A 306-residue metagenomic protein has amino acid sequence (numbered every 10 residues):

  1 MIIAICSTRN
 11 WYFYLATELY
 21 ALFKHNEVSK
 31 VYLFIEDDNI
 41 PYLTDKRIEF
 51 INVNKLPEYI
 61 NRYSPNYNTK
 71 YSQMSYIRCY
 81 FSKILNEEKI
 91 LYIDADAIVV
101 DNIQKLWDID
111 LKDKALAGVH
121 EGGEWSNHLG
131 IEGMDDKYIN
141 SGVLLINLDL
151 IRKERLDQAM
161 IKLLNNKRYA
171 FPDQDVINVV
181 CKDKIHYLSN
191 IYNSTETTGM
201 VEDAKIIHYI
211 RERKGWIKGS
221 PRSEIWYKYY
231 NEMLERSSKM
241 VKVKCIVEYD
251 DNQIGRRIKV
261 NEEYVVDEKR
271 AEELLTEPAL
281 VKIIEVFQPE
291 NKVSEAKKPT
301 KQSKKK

Functional and structural regions predicted by a protein language model:
M1-I60, I210, Y229-K239: N-terminal anchoring/stem segment of glycosyltransferases
M1-S7, T17, L33, S141 (+1 more regions): A glycosyltransferase accessory/donor-loop signature
I35-I40, K55, G122, I191-S194 (+1 more regions): Short, polar loop motifs at secondary-structure junctions
D45-K83: Active-site-proximal specificity loops/subdomain of glycosyltransferases
L56, M74-E124, D136-Y138, L145-I146: GT-A fold catalytic core of metal-dependent nucleotide-sugar glycosyltransferases, centered on the diacidic
E58-P65, W125-G130, T197, W216-G219: Short, charged, surface-exposed secondary-structure boundary motifs
K70-Y71, G133-D136, N166-Y169: Short Gly/Pro-enriched turn/cap motifs at secondary-structure boundaries
K239-K306: Terminal and domain-boundary regions
